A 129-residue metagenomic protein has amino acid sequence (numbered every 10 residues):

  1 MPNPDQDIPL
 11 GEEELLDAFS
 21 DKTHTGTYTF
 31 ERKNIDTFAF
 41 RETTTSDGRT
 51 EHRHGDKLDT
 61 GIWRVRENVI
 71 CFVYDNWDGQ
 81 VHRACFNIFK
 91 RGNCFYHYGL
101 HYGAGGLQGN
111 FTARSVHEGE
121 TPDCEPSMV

Functional and structural regions predicted by a protein language model:
M1-T60, C71-V129: Lipid interaction determinants
R66-I70: Short, conserved beta-turn/loop elements at beta-strand boundaries and strand-helix junctions
